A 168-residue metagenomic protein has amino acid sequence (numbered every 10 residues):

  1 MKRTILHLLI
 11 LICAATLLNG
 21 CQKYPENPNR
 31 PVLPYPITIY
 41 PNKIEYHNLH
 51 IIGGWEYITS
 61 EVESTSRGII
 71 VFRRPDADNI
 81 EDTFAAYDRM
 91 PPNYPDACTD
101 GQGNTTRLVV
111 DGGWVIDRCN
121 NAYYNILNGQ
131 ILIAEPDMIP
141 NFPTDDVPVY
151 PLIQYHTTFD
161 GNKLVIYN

Functional and structural regions predicted by a protein language model:
M1-L9: Bacterial N-terminal signal peptides that target proteins for export
I5, C21-K23: Secretory/periplasmic and organellar redox-cofactor proteins
T16-G20: C-terminal motif of bacterial Sec signal peptides marking the signal peptidase cleavage site
Y24-V110, Y124-N128, P140, Y150-N168: N-terminal pre-ligand scaffold of iron-sulfur
P91, I116-D117: Short cysteine-rich clusters marking metal-coordination/redox-active sites
D117-N128, I133-P136: Extracellular/periplasmic metallocenter environments
T144-P148: Short Gly/Pro-enriched turn/cap motifs at secondary-structure boundaries
